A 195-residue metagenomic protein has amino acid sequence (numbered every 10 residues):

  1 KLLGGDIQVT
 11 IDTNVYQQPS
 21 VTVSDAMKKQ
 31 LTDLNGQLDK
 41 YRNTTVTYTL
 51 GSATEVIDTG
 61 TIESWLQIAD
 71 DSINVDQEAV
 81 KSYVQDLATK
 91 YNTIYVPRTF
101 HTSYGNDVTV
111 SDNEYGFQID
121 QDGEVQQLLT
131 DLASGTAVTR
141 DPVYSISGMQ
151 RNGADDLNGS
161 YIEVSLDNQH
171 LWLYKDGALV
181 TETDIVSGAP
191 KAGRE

Functional and structural regions predicted by a protein language model:
K1-E195: Surface-exposed, secretory/extracytoplasmic low-complexity segments enriched in Ser/Thr/Asn/Gly/Pro
